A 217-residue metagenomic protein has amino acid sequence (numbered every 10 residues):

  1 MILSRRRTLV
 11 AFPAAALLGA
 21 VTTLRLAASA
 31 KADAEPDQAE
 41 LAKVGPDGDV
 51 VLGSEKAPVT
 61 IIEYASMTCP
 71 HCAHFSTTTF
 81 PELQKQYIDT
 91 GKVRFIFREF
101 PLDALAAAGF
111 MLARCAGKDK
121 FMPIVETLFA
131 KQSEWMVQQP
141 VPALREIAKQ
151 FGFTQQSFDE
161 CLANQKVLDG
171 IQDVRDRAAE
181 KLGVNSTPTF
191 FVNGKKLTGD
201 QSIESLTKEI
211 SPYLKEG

Functional and structural regions predicted by a protein language model:
I2-L3, R7, S29-D33, E146-G217: C-terminal cap of thioredoxin/glutaredoxin-like
T8-L9, L112: Conserved short hydrophobic patches within well-ordered secondary structure
L9-P101, Q172, E180, K215-G217: Extracytoplasmic thiol/disulfide redox context detector
P13, F129-A130, A163: Short amphipathic alpha-helical surface patches that mediate protein-protein
G19, W135, V167-D169: A short hydrophobic/aromatic micro-motif that marks alpha-helical segments and, especially, helix-coil
D49, F97-F100, Q132, D159 (+1 more regions): Conserved short-loop catalytic and cofactor-binding motifs
K56, L112, S202: Short, flexible micro-motifs
A65-T68, A73-K149, T154: Structural alpha/beta surface segment adjacent to cysteine/selenocysteine redox centers across thiol/disulfide enzymes
